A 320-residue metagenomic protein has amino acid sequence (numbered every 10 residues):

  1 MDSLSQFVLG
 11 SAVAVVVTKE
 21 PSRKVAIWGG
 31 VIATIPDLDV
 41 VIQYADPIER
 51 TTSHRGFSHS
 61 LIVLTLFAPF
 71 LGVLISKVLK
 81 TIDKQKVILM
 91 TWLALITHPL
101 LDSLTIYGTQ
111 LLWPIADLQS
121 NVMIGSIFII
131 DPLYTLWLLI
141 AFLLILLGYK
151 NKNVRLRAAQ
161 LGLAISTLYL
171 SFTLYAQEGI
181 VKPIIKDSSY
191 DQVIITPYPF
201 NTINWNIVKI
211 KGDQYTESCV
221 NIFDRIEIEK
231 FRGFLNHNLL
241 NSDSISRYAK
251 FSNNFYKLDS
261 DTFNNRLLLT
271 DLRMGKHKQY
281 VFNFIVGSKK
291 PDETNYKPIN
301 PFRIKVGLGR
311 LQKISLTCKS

Functional and structural regions predicted by a protein language model:
M1-P197, K211: N-terminal membrane-targeting hydrophobic helices
Q192, P199-S320: Extracytosolic and intramembrane catalytic regions of membrane-associated proteins in envelope/secretory systems
